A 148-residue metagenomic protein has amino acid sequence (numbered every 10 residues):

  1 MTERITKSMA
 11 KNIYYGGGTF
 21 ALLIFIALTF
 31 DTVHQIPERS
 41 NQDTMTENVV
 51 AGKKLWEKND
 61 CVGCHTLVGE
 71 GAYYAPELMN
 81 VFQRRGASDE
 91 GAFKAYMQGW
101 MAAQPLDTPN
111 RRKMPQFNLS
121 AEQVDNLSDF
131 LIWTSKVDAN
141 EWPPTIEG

Functional and structural regions predicted by a protein language model:
M1-M45, F130-G148: Post-cleavage N-terminal segment of exported redox proteins
Y15-G18, G52-K53, S120: Short N-terminal secondary-structure initiator segments
T46-E47, K54, V68-A72, N80-D138: Extracytoplasmic electron-transfer domains, predominantly the class I c-type cytochrome c fold
K53-N59: Local sequence-structure signature of Cys/Sec-based thiol-disulfide redox active-site neighborhoods
C61-C64: Short cysteine clusters
